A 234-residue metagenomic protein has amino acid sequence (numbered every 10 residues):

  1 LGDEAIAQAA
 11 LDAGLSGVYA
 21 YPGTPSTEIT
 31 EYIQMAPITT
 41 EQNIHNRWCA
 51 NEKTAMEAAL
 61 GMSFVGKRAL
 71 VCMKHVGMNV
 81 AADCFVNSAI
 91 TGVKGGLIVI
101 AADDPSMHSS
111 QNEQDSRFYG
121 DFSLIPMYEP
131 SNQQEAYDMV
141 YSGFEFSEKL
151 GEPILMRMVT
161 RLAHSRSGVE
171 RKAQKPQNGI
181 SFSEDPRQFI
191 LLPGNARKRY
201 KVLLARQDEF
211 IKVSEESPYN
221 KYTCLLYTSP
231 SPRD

Functional and structural regions predicted by a protein language model:
L1-Q133, D138-V140, V159-L162, P176 (+1 more regions): Thiamine diphosphate
A20-G23, E184, L191, P230: Selective for proline/serine-rich intrinsically disordered segments in cytosolic/nuclear regulatory regions
T30, Q34, L204-I211, R233: Generic detector of well-ordered alpha-helical segments enriched in charged/polar residues, highlighting helical
L150-L226: Conformationally flexible catalytic loops at phosphate/diphosphate-handling active centers
Y227-D234: Conserved small/polar residues in nucleotide/adenosyl-binding loops
